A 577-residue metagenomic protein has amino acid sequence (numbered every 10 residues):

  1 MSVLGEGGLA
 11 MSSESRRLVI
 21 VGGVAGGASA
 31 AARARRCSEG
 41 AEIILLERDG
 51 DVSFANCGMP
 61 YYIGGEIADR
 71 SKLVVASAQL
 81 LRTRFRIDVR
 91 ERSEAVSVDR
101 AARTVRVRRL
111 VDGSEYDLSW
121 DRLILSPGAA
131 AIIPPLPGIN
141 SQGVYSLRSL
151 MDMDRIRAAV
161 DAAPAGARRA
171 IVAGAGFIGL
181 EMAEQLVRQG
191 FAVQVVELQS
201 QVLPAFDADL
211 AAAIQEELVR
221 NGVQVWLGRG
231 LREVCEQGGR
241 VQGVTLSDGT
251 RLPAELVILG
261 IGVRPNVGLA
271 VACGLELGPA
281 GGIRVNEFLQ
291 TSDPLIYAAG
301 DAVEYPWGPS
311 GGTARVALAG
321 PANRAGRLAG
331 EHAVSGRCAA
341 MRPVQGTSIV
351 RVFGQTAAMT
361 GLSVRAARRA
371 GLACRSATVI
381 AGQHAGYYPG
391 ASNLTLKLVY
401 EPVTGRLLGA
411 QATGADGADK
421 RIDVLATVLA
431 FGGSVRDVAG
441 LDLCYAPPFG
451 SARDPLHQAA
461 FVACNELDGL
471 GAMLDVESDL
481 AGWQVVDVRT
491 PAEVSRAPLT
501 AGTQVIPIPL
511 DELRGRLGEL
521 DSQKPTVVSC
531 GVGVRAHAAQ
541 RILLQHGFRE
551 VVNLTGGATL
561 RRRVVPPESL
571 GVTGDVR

Functional and structural regions predicted by a protein language model:
G7, R436-P447, S451-Q484, T490-V527 (+1 more regions): Rhodanese-like catalytic fold shared by cysteine-dependent sulfurtransferases and DSP/PTP-type phosphatases
S12-R17, A302-A415, P447-S451, P455-W483: Mid-to-C-terminal Rossmann-like scaffold of FAD/NAD(P)H-dependent oxidoreductases
S12-V89, E94, A183-F206, C338-A340 (+4 more regions): Beta1-alpha1 glycine-rich phosphate/pyrophosphate-binding loop at the start of Rossmann-like nucleotide-binding domains
G27, G179-L180, A536: N-terminal Rossmann-fold NAD(P) dinucleotide-binding loop
G40-E42, R84, R90-V111, L118 (+2 more regions): A Rossmann-like FAD-binding core segment of flavoenzymes
L73-V74, A167-I171, F177-V234, V316-A322 (+3 more regions): Rossmann-like dinucleotide-binding cores of NAD(P)H-dependent redox enzymes
L125-Q189, Q224, V285-E287, V505-R516 (+1 more regions): Glycine-rich dinucleotide-binding loop and its adjacent helix/turn
N140-P164, E236-T245, T250-E331, V424 (+1 more regions): FAD-site-proximal beta/loop scaffold in flavoenzymes
